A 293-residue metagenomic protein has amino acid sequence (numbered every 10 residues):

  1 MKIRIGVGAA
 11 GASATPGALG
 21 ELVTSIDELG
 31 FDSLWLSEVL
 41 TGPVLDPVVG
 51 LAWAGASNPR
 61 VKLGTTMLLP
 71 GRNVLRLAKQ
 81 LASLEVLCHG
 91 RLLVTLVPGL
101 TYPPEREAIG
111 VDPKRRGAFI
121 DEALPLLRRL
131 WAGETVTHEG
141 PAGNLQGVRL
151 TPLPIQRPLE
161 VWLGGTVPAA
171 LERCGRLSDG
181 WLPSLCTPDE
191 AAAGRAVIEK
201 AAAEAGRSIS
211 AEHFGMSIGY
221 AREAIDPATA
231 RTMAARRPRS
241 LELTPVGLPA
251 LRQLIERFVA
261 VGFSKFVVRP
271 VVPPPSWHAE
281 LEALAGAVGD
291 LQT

Functional and structural regions predicted by a protein language model:
M1-N58, K62, L159, V271-P275 (+2 more regions): N-terminal beta1-alpha1-beta2 module of alpha/beta enzyme domains
K2-A14, P70-T137, S184-E190, R239: Flexible, glycine-rich active-site loops centered on histidine and acidic residues that chelate a metal or position
I3-A9, L34-L36, K62-T66, L92-L96 (+4 more regions): Hydrophobic faces of well-ordered beta-strands that scaffold small-molecule active sites in alpha/beta enzyme cores
R4-G17, T66-L75, Q156-T166, A235-P249: Active-site mouth loops of central-metabolism enzymes
S13-I26, R76-Q80, L163-R173, V246-F258: Short, acidic/polar
I26, G30, A54, L84 (+8 more regions): Conserved, mostly hydrophobic/aromatic
F31, H89, S178-D179, F263: A structural motif
I109, P113-L150, P154, S184-T293: An alpha-helical appendage that flanks or caps ligand/catalytic pockets
